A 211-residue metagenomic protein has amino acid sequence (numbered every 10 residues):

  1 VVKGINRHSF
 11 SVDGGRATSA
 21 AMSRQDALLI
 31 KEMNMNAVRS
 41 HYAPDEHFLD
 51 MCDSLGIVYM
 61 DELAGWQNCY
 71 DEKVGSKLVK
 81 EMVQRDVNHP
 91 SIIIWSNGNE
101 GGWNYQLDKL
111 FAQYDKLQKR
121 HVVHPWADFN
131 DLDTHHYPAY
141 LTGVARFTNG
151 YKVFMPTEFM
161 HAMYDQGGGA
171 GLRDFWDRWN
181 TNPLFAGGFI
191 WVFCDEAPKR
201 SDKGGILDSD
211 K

Functional and structural regions predicted by a protein language model:
V1-E32, D50: N-terminal carbohydrate-binding accessory modules
R24-I30, A37-K211: Substrate-binding/catalytic cleft of secreted carbohydrate-active enzymes, primarily glycoside hydrolases
